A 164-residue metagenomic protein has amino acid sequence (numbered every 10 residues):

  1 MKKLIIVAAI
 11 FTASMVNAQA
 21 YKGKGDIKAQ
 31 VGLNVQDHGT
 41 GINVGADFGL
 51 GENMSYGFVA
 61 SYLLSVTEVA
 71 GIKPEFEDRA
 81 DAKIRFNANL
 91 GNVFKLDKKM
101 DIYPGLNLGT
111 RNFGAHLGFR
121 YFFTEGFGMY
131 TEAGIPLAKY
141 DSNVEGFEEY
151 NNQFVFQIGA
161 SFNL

Functional and structural regions predicted by a protein language model:
M1-K24, L164: Cleavable N-terminal export/targeting peptides
N17-Y56, F86, Q153-Q157, S161-N163: Short glycine/proline- and aromatic-enriched beta-strand/turn motifs that initiate or cap beta-hairpins
Q19-K24, E52-N53, G91-I102, F123-F127: Short loop/turn motifs that connect adjacent beta-strands in outer-membrane beta-barrel proteins
I27-V31, F58-A60, F86, P104-L106 (+3 more regions): Membrane-embedded beta-strand positions of outer-membrane beta-barrel proteins
Q30-I42, F76, G105-H116, N143-Q153: Solvent-exposed loop/turn segments connecting transmembrane beta-strands in outer-membrane beta-barrel proteins
V31-D37, A60-V66, A88-N92, L108-N112 (+2 more regions): Transmembrane beta-strands of outer-membrane beta-barrel pores
V44-D81: N-terminal, post-signal-peptide region of Sec/Tat-exported proteins
V59-A70, R120-L164: Predominantly the C-terminal beta-signal and adjacent terminal strand-loop region of outer-membrane beta-barrel
